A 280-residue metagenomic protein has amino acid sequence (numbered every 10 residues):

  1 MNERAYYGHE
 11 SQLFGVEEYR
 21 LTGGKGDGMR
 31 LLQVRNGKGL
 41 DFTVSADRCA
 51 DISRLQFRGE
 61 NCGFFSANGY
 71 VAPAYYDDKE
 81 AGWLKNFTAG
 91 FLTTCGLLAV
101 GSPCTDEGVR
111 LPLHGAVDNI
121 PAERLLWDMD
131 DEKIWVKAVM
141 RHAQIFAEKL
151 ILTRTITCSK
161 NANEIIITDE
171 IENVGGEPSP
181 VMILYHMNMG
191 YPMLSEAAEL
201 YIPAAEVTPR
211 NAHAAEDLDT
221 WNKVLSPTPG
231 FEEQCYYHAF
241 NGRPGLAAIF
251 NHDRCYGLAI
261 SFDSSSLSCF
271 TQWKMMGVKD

Functional and structural regions predicted by a protein language model:
M1-I166, P178-P180, M189-P227, H238-D280: Surface-exposed acidic/polar loop and edge beta-strand patches at domain peripheries
I156, I171-E172: Hydrophobic beta-strand positions in extracellular immunoglobulin-like domains
V174-G176: Short, acidic/polar linear motifs in exposed loop/turn regions
H186: An amphipathic, aromatic/His-enriched active-site/gating alpha helix that lines ligand/cofactor pockets
E232-Q234: C-terminal beta-strand-rich structural cap/linker in extracellular carbohydrate-active enzymes
